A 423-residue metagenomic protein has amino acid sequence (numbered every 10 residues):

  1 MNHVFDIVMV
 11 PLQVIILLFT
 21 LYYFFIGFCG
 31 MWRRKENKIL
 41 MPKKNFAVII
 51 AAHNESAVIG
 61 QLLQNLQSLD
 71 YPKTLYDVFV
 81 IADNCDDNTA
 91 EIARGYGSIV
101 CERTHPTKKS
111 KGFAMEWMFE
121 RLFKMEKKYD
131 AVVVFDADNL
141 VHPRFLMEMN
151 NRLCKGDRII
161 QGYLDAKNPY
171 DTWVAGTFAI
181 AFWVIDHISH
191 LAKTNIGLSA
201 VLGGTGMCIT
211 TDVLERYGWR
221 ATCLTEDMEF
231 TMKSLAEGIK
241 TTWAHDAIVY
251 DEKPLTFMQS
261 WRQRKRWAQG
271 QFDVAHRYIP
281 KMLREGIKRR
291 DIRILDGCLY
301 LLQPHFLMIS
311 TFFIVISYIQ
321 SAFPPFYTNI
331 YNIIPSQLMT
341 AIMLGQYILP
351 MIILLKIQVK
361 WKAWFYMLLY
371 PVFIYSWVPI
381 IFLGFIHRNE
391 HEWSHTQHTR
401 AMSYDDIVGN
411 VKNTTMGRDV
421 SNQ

Functional and structural regions predicted by a protein language model:
M1-N65: N-proximal low-complexity "stem/linker" segments adjacent to membrane-targeting elements
F25-R34, I39-K43, P280-G297, P324-Q423: Juxtamembrane C-terminal module of membrane proteins
K44-A47, D77, E229: Cell-envelope/extracellular polymer assembly enzymes that use nucleotide-activated donors
G60, D87-R94, E102, R144: Acidic helix N-cap motif at the loop->helix transition within catalytic regions of sugar-transfer enzymes
Q64-L75: Short, acidic, metal-binding catalytic loop of nucleotide-sugar glycosyltransferases
A82-A90, H105-T107, L140: A conserved acidic beta->alpha catalytic loop
E102-M125, P143-L224, K265, F272-H276 (+1 more regions): Long helical/loop segments within the catalytic core of UDP-sugar-dependent glycosyltransferases, especially the large
R152-H190, R220-E226, M232-Y300, I380-G384: Catalytic donor/gating beta->alpha subdomain of glycosyltransferases that bind UDP-sugars
